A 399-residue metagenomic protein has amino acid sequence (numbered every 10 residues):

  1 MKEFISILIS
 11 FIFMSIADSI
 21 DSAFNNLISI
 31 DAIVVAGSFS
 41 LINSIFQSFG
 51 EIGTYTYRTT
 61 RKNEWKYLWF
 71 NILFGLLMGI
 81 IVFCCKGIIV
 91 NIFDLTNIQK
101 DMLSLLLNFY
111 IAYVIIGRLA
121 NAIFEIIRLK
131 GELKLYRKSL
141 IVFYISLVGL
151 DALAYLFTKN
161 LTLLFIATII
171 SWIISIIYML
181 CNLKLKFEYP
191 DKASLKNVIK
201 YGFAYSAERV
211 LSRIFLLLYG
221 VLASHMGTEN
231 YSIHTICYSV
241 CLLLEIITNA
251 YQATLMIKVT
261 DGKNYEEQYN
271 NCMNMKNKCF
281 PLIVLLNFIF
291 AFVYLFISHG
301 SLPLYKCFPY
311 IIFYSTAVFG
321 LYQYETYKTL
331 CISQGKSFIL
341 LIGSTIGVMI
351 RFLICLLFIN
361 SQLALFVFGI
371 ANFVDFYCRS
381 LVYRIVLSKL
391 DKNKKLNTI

Functional and structural regions predicted by a protein language model:
M1-E51, F203-M226, S239: Signature of the first transmembrane helix
M1-I5, Q99-L105, L161-I214, L390-I399: Interhelical loop/hinge segments that connect adjacent transmembrane helices in multipass membrane
L27, L129-K130, F157-T158, H225-T228 (+2 more regions): Helix-loop interface residues and adjacent transmembrane-helix termini in multi-pass membrane transporters, primarily
A32-M78, F124-E132, Y231-N287, T326-I332: Small-residue-rich hydrophobic transmembrane alpha-helices
K62-L68, I126-L153, F165, I169 (+3 more regions): Alpha-helical transmembrane segments of multi-pass membrane transporters/permeases
L77-S104, L282-P309: Short membrane-interface helical motifs at transmembrane helix boundaries in multi-pass membrane transporters
N97-I123, L244, S301-Y327: Alpha-helical transmembrane segments of multi-pass membrane proteins
K138-L153, F157-L185, A364-K389: Hydrophobic alpha-helical transmembrane segments
